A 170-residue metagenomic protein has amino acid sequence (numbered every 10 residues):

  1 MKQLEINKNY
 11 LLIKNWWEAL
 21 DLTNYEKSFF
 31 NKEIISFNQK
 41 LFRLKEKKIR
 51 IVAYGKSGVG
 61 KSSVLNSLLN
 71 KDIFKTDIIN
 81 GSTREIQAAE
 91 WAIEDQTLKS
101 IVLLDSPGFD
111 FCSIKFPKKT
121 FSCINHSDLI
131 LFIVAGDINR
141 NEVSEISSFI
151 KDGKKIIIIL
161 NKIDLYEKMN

Functional and structural regions predicted by a protein language model:
M1-S106, F111: Conserved G1/Walker A P-loop phosphate-binding module
E33-F37, K115-P117, N141-E142: Amphipathic coiled-coil/heptad-repeat helices and related helical stalk/stem segments that mediate oligomerization
G81, F116-K119: Short acidic-hydrophobic sequence patches enriched in Asp/Glu that either
I93-T97, K118-N170: Conserved C-terminal guanine-recognition region of P-loop GTPase G domains, centered on the G4
D110-S113, I138-N139: A conditional alpha-helix N-cap/helix-loop micro-motif detector
